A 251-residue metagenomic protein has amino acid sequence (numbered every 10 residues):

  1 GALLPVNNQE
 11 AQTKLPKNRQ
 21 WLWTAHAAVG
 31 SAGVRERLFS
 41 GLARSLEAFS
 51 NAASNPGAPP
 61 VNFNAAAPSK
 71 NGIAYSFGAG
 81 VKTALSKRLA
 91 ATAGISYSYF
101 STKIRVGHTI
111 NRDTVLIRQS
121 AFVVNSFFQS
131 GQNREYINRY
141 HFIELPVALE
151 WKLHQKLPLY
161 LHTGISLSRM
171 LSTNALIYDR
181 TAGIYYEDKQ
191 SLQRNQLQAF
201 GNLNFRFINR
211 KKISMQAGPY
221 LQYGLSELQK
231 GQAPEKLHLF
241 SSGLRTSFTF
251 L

Functional and structural regions predicted by a protein language model:
G1-T102, T109: Conserved catalytic residues of ABC-type ATPase nucleotide-binding domains
N18, S86, H154-K156, I208-R210 (+1 more regions): Outer-membrane beta-barrel channels and translocator barrels
R19-W21, N71-Y75, R139-I143, L157 (+2 more regions): Residues that define the transmembrane beta-barrel architecture of outer-membrane proteins
G33, R88-A91, L157-L159, F200 (+1 more regions): Repeated loop/turn-to-beta-strand initiation elements of outer-membrane beta-barrel proteins
E36-R44, A53-N71, F100-Y140, M170-R194 (+1 more regions): Extracellular/periplasm-exposed beta-strand and loop segments of Gram-negative cell-envelope proteins, dominated by
F77-L85, A93-Y97, L145-W151, T163-L167 (+3 more regions): Residues on the lipid-exposed face of transmembrane beta-strands in outer-membrane beta-barrel proteins
L153-L157, S168-R169, Y223-Q229: Acidic/histidine-enriched, beta-strand-rich ligand/metal-binding domains
L192, Q196-A199, N204-L251: Predominantly the C-terminal beta-signal and adjacent terminal strand-loop region of outer-membrane beta-barrel
